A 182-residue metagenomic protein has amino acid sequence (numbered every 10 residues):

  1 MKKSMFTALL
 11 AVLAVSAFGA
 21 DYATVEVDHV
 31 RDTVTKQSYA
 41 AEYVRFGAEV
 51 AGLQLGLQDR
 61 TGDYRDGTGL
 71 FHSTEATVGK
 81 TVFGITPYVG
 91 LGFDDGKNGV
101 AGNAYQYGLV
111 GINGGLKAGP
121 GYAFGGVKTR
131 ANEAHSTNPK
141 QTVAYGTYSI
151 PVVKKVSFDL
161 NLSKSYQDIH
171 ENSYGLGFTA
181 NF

Functional and structural regions predicted by a protein language model:
K2-F182: Outer-membrane beta-barrel proteins
